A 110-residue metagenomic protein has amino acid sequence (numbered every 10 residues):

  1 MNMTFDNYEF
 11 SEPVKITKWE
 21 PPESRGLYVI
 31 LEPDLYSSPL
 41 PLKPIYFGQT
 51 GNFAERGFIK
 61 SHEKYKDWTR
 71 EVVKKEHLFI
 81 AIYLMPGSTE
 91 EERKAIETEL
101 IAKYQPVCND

Functional and structural regions predicted by a protein language model:
M1-F58, P86-I101: GIY-YIG nuclease catalytic motif and its immediate N-terminal context
N7-Y8, W68, D110: Short linear motifs in intrinsically disordered/low-complexity regions
P13, E20, E63-Y65, N109-D110: Generic structural signal for short, solvent-exposed loop/turn connectors between secondary structure elements
V14, V29, V72-V73, V107: Extended aliphatic helical segments
E55-L78: A broadly used, surface-exposed interaction patch
A81-L84: Canonical phosphoinositide-binding patch of PH/PH-like domains
I101-D110: Intrinsically disordered, low-complexity regulatory tails
